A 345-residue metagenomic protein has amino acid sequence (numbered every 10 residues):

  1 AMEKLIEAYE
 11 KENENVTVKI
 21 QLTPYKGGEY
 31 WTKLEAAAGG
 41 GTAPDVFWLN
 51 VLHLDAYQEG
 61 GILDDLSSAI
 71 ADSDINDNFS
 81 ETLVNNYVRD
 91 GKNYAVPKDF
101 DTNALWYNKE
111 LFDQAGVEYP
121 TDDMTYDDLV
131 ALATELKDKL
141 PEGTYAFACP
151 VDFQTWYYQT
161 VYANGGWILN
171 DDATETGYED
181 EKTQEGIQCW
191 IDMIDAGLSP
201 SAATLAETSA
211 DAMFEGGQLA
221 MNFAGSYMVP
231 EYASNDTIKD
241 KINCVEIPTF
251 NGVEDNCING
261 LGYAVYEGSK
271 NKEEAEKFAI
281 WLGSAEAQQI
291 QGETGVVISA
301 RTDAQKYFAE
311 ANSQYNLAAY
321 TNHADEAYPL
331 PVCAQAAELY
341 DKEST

Functional and structural regions predicted by a protein language model:
A1-I62, I70-D77, Y119, T249-G252 (+3 more regions): Conserved N-terminal structural module of periplasmic/extracytoplasmic solute-binding proteins
K11, A115, Q188, D195-S199 (+1 more regions): Extracytoplasmic/periplasmic substrate-recognition and gating elements
E14, V84-N86, V245, E293-S344: Long, aromatic- and glycine/proline-rich binding clefts that accommodate carbohydrate-like moieties
L22-K33, L52, M124-V130, A202-G216: Short helix-initiation/N-cap motifs at beta->coil->alpha
V51-A104, Q159, K239-V245, A309-N322: Hinge/lid segment of periplasmic solute-binding proteins
L54-I62, T82-Y119, C149-D172, C257-V265 (+1 more regions): Periplasmic solute-binding protein
D64-F79, T121-D122, L140-P141, A146-F147 (+4 more regions): Short, solvent-exposed loop/beta-turn-alpha elements that line the ligand-binding surface or hinge of extracytoplasmic
L132-T134, A173-A203, I247: Glycine-centered hinge/linker elements that transmit conformational signals in sensory and ligand-binding systems
